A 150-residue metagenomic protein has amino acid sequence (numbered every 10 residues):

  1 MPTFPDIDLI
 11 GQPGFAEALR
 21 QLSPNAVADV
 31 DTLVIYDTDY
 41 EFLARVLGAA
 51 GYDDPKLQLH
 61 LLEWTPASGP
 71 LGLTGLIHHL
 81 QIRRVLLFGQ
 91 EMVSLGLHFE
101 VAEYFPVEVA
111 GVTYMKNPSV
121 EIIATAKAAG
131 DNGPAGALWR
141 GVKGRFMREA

Functional and structural regions predicted by a protein language model:
M1-A150: A polyanion-binding, active-site-adjacent surface
